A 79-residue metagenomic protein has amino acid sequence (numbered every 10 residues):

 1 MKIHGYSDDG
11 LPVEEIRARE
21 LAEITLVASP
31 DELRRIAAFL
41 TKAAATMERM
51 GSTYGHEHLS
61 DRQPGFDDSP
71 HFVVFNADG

Functional and structural regions predicted by a protein language model:
M1-G79: Positively charged, low-complexity terminal tracts and the immediately adjacent first secondary-structure elements
